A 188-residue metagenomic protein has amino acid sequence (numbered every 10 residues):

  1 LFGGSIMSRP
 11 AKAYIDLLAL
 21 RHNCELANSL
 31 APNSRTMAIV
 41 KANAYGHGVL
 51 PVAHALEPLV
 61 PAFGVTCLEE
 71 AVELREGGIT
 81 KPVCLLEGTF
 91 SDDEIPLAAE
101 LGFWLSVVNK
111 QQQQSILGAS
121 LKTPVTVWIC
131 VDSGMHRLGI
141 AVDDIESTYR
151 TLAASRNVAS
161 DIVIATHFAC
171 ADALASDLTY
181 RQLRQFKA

Functional and structural regions predicted by a protein language model:
L1-I6: Short, Lys/Arg-enriched N-terminal segments with co-localized hydrophobic residues within the first ~10-30 amino acids
S8-R9, H22: Surface-exposed amphipathic alpha-helical tracts and adjacent flexible/coil segments at the periphery of soluble enzymes
A11-Y14, A19, S34-K187: Active-site-proximal beta-alpha core segment in soluble small-molecule metabolic enzymes
L20-N23, A27: Alpha-helical packing segments of well-folded alpha/beta enzyme cores
L30: Conserved PLP-enzyme active-site core in the AAT-like
